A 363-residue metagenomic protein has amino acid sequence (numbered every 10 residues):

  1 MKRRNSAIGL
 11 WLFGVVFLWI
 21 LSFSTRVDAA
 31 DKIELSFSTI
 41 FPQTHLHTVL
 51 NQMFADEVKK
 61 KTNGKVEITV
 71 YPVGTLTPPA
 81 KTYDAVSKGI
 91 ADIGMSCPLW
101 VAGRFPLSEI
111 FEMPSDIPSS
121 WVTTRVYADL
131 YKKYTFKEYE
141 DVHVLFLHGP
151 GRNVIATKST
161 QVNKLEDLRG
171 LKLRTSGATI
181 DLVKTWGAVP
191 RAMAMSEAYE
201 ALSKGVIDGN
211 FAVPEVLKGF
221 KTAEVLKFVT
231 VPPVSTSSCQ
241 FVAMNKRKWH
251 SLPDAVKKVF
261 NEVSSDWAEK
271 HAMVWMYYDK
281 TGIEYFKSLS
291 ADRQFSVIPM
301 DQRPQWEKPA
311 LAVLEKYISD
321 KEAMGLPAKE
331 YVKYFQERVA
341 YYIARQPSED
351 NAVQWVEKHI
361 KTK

Functional and structural regions predicted by a protein language model:
M1-K2, L76: N-terminal membrane-sensor/transducer module of prokaryotic signaling receptors
K2-F13: Bacterial N-terminal signal peptides that target proteins for export
L10, V27-D28: Compositionally biased non-globular segments, especially hydrophobic aliphatic-rich helices of signal peptides
V16-R26: C-terminal segment of classical bacterial N-terminal signal peptides
A30-V122, K137-K363: N-terminal secretory/targeting leader peptides
L130: Basic, amphipathic alpha-helical recognition segments used for DNA target recognition
